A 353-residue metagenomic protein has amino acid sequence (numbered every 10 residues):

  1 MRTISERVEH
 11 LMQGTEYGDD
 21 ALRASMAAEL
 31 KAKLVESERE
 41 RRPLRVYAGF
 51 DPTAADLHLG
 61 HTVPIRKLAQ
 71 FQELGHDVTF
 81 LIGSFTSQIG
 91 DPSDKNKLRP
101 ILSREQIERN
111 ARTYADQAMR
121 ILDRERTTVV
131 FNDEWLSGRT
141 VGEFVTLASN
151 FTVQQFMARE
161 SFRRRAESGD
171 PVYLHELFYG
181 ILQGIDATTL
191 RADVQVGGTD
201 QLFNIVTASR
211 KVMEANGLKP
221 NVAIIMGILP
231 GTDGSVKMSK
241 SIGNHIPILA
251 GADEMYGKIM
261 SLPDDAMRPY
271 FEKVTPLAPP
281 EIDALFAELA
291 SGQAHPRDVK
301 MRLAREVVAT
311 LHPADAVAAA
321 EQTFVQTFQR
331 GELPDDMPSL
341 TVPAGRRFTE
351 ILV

Functional and structural regions predicted by a protein language model:
M1-R45: Positively charged, low-complexity intrinsically disordered leader regions
A32-D91, Q195-L202, A208: N-terminal catalytic cores of NTP/NDP-binding nucleotidyl/phosphoryl-transfer enzymes
R41-G49, V78, Y179-T189, G231 (+1 more regions): Short, hydrophobic/aliphatic alpha-helical segments
A54-A55, S87-I89, S137-R139, P230-D233: Flexible loop/turn segments at secondary-structure boundaries
A69-L122: Well-ordered mid-protein domain cores that form the structural environment of catalytic cofactors
G90-D94, R139-V145, G234-S239: Short acidic, glycine/serine/threonine-rich loops at helix termini
I101-I225: Divalent-metal (Mg2+/Mn2+/Ca2+)-assisted nucleotide/phosphate chemistry catalytic cores
F203, V212-V353: Conserved nucleotide- and phosphate/pyrophosphate-binding catalytic cores in adenylate/nucleotidyl-handling enzymes
